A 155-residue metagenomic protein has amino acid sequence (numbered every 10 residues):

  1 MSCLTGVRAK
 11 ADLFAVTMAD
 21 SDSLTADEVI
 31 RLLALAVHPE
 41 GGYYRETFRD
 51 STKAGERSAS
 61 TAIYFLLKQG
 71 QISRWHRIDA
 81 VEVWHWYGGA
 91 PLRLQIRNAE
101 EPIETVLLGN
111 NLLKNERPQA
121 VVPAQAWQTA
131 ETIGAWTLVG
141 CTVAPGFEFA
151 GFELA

Functional and structural regions predicted by a protein language model:
T17-V121, W127-A130, G134-T137, C141-A155: Non-catalytic, conserved peripheral segments adjacent to functional cores
